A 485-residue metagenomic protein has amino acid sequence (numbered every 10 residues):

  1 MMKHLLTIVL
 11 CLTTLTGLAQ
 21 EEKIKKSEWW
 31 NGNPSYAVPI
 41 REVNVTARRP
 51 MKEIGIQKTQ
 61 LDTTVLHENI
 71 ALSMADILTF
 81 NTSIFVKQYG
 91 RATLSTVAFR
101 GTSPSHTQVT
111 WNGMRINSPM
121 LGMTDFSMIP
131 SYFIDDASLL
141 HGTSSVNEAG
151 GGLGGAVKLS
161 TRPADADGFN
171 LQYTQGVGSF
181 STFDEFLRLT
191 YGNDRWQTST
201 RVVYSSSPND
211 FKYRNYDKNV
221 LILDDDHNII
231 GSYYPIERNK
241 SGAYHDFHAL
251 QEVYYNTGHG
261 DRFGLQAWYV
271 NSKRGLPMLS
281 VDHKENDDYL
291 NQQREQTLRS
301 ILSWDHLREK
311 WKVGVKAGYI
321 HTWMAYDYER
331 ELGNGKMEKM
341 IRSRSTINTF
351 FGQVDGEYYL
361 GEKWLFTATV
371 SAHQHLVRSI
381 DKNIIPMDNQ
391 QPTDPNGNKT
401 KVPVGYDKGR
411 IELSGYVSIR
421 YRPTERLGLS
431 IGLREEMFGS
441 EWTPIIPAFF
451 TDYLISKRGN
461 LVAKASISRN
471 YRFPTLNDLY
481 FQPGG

Functional and structural regions predicted by a protein language model:
E21-H67, P104: Short, acidic, small-residue-rich periplasmic hinge/interaction motif at the N-terminus of Gram-negative outer-membrane
A75-S118: Extracytoplasmic beta-strand/coil segments of soluble accessory domains associated with Gram-negative outer-membrane
M114-H141: Short acidic/polar hinge/loop motifs at secondary-structure boundaries that mediate gating or recognition
S138, V146, A156, T161-Y191 (+2 more regions): Short strand-turn segments of transmembrane beta-barrel domains in outer membranes, especially the first one or two
A166-G168, Y191-N291: Periplasmic-side early beta-strands and strand-to-turn transitions of outer-membrane beta-barrels
G176, D282, D288-W304, S345 (+3 more regions): Outer-membrane beta-barrel signature, preferentially recognizing the C-terminal barrel domain of Gram-negative
L250, Y254-S272, Q293-W442, F450 (+1 more regions): Face-selective signature of the C-terminal outer-membrane beta-barrel domain
K273, W323-A325, G439-E441, I445 (+2 more regions): Surface-exposed extracellular loop regions of Gram-negative outer-membrane beta-barrel proteins, predominantly
